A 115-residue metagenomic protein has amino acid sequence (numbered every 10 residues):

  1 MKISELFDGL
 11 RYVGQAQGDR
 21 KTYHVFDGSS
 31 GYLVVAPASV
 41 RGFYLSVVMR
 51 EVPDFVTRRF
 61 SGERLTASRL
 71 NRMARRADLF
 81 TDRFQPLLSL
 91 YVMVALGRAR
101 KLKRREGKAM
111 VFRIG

Functional and structural regions predicted by a protein language model:
M1-D54: Long, low-complexity, charged/polar intrinsically disordered regions in eukaryotic proteins
G28-S30, V92, G97: Short, solvent-exposed coil/turn segments at beta-strand boundaries
V47-T81: Short acidic, hydrophobic short linear motifs in intrinsically disordered regions
D78-A95: Short amphipathic alpha-helical interaction segments
V94-E106: A short, conserved structural fragment
R104-G115: Short, cationic-aromatic polyanion-contact patches
